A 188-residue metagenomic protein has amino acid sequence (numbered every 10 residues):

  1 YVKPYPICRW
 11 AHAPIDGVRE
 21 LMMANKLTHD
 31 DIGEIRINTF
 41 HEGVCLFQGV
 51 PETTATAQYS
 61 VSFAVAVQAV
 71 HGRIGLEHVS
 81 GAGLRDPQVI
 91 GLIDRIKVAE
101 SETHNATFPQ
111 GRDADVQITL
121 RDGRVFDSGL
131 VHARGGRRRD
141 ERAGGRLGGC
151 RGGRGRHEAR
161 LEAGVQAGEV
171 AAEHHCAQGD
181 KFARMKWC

Functional and structural regions predicted by a protein language model:
Y1-C188: Terminal-appendage/accessory-domain detector
